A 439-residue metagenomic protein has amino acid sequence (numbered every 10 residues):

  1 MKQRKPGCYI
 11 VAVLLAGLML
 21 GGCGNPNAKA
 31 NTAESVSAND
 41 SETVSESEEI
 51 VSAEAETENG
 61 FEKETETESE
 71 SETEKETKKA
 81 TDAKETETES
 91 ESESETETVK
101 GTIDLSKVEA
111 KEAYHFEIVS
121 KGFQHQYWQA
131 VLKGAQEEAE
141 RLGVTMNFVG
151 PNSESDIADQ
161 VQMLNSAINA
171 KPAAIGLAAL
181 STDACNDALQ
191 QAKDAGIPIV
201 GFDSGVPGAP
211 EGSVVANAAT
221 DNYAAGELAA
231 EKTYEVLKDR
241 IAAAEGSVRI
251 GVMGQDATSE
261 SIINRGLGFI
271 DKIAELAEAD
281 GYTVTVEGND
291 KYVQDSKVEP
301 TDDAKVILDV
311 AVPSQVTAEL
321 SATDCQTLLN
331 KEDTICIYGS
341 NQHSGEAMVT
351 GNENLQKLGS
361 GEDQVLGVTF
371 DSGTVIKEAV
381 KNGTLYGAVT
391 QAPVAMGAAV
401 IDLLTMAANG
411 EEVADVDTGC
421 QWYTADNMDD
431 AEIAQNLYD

Functional and structural regions predicted by a protein language model:
M1-I10: Bacterial N-terminal signal peptides that target proteins for export
K2, G24-D439: A residue-level marker of the well-folded mature domains of exported/periplasmic proteins
L18-G22: C-terminal motif of bacterial Sec signal peptides marking the signal peptidase cleavage site
